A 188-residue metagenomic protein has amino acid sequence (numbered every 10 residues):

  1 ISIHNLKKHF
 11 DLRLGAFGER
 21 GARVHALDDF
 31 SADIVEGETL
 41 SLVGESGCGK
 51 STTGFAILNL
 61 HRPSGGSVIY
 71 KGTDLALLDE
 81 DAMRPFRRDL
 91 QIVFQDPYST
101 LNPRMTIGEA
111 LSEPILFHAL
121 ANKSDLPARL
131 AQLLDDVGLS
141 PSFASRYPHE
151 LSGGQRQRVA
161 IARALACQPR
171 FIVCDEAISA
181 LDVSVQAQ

Functional and structural regions predicted by a protein language model:
A16-G21, L75-Q91, F117: ABC ATPase NBD coupling module
G66-D74: Conserved ABC transporter NBD signature motif
D74, S124-S142: Conserved ABC ATPase "signature" region
R88, H149, C167, S179: Conserved signature/switch motifs of ABC ATPase nucleotide-binding domains
Y147-L151, Q155: Conserved ABC ATPase signature
I161, V173: Hydrophobic anchor residue at the start of the ABC signature
A166-R170, Q186: A short, proline-enriched helix->beta-strand linker immediately N-terminal to the Walker B motif in ABC-type P-loop
